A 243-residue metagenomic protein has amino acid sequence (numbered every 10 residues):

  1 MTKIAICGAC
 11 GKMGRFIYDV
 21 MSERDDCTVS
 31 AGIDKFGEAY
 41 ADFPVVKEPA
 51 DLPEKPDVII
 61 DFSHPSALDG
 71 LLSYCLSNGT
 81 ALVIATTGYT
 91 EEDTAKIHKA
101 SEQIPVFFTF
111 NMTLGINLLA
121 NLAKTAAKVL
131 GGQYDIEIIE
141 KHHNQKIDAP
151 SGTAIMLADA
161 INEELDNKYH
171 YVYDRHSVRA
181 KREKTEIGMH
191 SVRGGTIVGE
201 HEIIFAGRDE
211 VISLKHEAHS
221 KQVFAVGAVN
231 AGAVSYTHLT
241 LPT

Functional and structural regions predicted by a protein language model:
C10, R15-Y18: N-terminal Rossmann NAD(P)H-binding glycine-rich loop of SDR-like oxidoreductase domains
E23-A41: NAD(P)-binding Rossmann-fold cofactor-contacting core
T28, A41-P56: Short acidic low-complexity segments
Y74-E91: ADP-ribose/adenylate-binding Rossmann-like module
T86-V106: Rossmann-fold NAD(P)-binding glycine/threonine-rich loop
L118, L122, A126-V178: Conserved anion/nucleotide-ligand pocket segment
S191-S235: Interdomain hinge/lid region at the active-site interface of Rossmann-like NAD(P)-dependent oxidoreductases
T237-T243: Conserved small/polar residues in nucleotide/adenosyl-binding loops
